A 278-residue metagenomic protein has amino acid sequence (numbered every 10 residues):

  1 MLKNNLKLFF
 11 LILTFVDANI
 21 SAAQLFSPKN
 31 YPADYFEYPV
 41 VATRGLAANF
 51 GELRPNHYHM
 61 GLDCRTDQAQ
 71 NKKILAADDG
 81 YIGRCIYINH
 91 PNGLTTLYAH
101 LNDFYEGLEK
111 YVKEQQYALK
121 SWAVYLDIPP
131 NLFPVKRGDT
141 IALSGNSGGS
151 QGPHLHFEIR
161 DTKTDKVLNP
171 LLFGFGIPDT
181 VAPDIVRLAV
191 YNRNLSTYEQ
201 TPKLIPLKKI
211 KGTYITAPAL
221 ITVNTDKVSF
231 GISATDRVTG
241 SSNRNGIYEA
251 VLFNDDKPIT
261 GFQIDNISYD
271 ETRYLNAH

Functional and structural regions predicted by a protein language model:
M1-P32: Bacterial Sec-dependent N-terminal signal peptides
S21-T96, F104, S121-N131, K136-R137 (+3 more regions): Surface-exposed, glycine-biased beta-strand/turn segments
G152-R160: Histidine-centered catalytic micro-motifs
E158, G231-T235, V251-F253, Q263: Residue-level recognition of well-ordered beta-strand positions that form the cores of beta-sheet-rich folds across
S241-E271: Extended low-complexity, serine/threonine- and proline-enriched intrinsically disordered segments
E271-H278: Extended, solvent-exposed segments with strong compositional bias
